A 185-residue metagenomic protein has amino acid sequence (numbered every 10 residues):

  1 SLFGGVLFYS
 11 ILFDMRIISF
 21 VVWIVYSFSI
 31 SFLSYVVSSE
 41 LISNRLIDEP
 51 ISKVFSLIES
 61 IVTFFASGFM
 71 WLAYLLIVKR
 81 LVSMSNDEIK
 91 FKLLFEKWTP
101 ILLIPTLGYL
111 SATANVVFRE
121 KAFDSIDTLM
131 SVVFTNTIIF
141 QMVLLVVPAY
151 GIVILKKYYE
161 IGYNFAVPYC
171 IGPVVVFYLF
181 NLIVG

Functional and structural regions predicted by a protein language model:
F3-T113: Selected alpha-helical membrane-embedding segments in polytopic membrane proteins
K92-V184: Hydrophobic alpha-helical transmembrane segments and adjacent short intramembrane/lumenal linkers of inner/organellar
